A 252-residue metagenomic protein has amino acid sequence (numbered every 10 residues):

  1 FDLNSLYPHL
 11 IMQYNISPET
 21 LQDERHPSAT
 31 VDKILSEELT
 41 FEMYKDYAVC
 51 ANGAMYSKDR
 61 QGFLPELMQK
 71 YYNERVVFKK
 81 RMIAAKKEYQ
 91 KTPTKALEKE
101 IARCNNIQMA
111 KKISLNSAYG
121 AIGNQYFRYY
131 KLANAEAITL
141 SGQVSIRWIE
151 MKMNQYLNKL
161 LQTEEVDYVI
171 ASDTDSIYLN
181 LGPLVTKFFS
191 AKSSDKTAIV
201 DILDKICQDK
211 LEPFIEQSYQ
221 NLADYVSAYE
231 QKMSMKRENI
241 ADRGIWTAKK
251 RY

Functional and structural regions predicted by a protein language model:
F1-Y252: Conserved acidic
